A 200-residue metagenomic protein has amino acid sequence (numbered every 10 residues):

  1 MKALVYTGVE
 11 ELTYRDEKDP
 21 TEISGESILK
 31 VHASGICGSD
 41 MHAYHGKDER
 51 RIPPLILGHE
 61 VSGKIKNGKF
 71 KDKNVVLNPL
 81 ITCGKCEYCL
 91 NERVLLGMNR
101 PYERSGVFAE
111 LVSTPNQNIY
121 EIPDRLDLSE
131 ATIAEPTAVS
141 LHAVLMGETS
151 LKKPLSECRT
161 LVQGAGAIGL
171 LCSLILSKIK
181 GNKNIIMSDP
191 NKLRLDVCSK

Functional and structural regions predicted by a protein language model:
A3, L29, R159-T160: Conserved hydrophobic helix-helix packing surfaces used for dimerization/oligomerization
V5-E22, I36-K66, N91-S105: N-terminal glycine-rich cofactor-binding segment
G8, H32-S34, A165, D189-P190: Cofactor-binding loop segments of dinucleotide-utilizing enzymes, especially the Rossmann-like FAD- and NAD(P)+-binding
P20-S34, K47-E87, P123-R125: Glycine-rich beta-strand-centered segment in the early N-terminal region that forms part of a ligand/cofactor-binding
L80-I81, N118, G166, N191: Flexible, active-site-proximal loop/turn residues at the rims of small-molecule/cofactor binding pockets and catalytic
C83-T160: NAD(P)H dinucleotide-binding glycine-rich loop of Rossmann-like/cofactor-binding domains, especially the beta1-alpha1
D127-K200: Mid-domain Rossmann-like dinucleotide-binding core that forms the NAD(H)/NADP(H) cofactor-binding site
